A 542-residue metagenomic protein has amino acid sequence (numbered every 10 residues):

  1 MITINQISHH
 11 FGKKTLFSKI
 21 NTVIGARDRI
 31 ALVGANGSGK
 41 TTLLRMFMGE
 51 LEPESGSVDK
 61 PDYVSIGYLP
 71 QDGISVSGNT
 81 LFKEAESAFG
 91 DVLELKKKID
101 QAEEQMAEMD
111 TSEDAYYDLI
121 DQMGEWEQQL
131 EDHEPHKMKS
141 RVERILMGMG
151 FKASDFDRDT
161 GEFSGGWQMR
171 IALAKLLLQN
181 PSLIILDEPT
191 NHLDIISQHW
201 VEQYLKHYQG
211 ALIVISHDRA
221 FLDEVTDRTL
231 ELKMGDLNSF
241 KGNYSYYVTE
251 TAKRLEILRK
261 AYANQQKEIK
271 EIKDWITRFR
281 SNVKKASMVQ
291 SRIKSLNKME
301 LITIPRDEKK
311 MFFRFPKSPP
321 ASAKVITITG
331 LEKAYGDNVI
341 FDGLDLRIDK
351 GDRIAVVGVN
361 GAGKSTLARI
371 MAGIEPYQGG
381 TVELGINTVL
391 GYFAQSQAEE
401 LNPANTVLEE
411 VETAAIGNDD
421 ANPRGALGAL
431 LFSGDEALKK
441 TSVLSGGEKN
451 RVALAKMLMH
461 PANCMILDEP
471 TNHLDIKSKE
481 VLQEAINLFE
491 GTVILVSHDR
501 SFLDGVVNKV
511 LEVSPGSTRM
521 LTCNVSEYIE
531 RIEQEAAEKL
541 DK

Functional and structural regions predicted by a protein language model:
M1-Y262, K309, P316-K542: ABC ATP-binding cassette signature C-motif
E103-D110, V248, T277-R280, K284 (+1 more regions): A structural signal for long alpha-helical coiled-coils and helix-turn connectors that form the cytosolic signaling
E143-M149, D274-R278, K294-I302: Short amphipathic coiled-coil heptad-repeat segments
S154, K267, P305-D307: Short, flexible active-site-proximal loops enriched in glycine and acidic residues
L258-R280, K285-K294, K309-K310, E530-K542: ABC ATPase nucleotide-binding domains
R292-K310, R353: ABC transporter TMD-NBD coupling linker
